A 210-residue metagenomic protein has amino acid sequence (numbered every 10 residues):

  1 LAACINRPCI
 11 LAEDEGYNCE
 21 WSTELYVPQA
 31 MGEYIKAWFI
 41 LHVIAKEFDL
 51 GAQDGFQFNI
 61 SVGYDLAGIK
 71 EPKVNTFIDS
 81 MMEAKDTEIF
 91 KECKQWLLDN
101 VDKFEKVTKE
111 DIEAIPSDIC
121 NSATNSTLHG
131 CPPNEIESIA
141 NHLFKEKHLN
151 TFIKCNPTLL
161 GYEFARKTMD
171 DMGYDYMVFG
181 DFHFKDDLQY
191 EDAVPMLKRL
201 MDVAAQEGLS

Functional and structural regions predicted by a protein language model:
L1-G208: Active-site entrance/lid segments in N-terminal catalytic domains of soluble metabolic enzymes
